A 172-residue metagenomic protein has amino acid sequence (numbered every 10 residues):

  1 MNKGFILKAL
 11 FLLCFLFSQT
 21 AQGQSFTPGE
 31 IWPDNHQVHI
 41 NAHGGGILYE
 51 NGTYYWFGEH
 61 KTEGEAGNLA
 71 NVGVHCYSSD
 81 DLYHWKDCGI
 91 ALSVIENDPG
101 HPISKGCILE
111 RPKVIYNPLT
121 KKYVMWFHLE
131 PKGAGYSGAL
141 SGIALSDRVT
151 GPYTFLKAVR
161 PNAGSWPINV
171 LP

Functional and structural regions predicted by a protein language model:
M1, Q22-P172: Carbohydrate-active catalytic/glycan-binding domains of CAZyme proteins, especially the secreted or lumenal ectodomains
M1-S25: Bacterial Sec-dependent N-terminal signal peptides
